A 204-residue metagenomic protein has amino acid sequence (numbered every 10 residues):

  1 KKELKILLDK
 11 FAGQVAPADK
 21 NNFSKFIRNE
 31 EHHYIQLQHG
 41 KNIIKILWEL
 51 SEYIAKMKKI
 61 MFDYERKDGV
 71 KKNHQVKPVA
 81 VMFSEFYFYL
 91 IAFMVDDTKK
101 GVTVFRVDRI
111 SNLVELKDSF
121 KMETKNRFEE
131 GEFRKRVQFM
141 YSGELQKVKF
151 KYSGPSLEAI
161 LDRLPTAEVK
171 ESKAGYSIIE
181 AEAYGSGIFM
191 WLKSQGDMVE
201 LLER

Functional and structural regions predicted by a protein language model:
K1-E65: Bulky hydrophobic/aromatic content
S51-M94: Loop-centered beta-sheet repeat module
N73-Q75, V102-V107, K147-K149, I178-E180: Well-ordered beta-strand positions in beta-sheet-rich domains
P78, E85, V107, K173-A174 (+1 more regions): Residue-level signal for tight coil/turn positions that link beta-strands
D96-E132: Flexible linker/loop signature enriched in Pro/Ser/Thr and Pro/Gly
E129-E203: Polybasic (Lys/Arg-rich)
